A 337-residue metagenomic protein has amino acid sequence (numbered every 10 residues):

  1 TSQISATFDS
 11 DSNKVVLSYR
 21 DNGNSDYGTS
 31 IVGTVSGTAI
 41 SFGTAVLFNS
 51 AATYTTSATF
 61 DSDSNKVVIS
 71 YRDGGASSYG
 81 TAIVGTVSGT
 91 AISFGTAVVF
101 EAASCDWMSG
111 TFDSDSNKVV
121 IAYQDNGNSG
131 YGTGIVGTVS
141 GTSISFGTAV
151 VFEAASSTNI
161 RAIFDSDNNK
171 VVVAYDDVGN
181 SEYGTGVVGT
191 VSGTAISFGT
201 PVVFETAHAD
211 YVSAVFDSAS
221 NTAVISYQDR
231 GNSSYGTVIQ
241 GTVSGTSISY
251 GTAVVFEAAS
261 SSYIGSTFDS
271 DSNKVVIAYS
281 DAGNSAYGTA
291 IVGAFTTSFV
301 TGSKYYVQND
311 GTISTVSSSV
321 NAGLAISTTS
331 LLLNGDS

Functional and structural regions predicted by a protein language model:
T1-T297: Extracellular, repeat-based ectodomains that mediate carbohydrate processing or recognition
T296-S337: Glycine-anchored, exposed beta-strand/edge motif detector
